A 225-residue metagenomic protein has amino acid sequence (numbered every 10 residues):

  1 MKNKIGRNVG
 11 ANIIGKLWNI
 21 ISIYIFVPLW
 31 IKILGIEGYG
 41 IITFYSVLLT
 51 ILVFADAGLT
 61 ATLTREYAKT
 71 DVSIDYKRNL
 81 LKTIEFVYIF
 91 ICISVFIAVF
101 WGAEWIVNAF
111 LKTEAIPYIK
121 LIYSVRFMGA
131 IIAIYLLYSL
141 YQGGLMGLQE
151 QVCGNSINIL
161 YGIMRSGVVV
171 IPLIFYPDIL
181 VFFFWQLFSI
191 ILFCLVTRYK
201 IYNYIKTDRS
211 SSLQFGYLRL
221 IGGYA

Functional and structural regions predicted by a protein language model:
M1-I5, L180-V181, T197-A225: Interhelical loop/hinge segments that connect adjacent transmembrane helices in multipass membrane
K4-R65, C92, F96-F100, I131 (+3 more regions): Signature of the first transmembrane helix
I5-G6, A133-L160, L180: Membrane-interface junctions at transmembrane-helix termini in multi-pass inner-membrane proteins
I20-L29, S156-D178, L192-R198: Alpha-helical transmembrane segments of multi-pass membrane transporters and transport-associated inner-membrane enzymes
F26, A57-V72, G147, I205-R209: Helix-loop junctions and terminal segments of transmembrane helices in multi-pass membrane transport/translocation
L63, W101, G143, G147 (+3 more regions): C-terminal transmembrane helix end/exit motif
F96-A115: Short membrane-interface helical motifs at transmembrane helix boundaries in multi-pass membrane transporters
A115-Y138, N155, L192, Y224: Alpha-helical transmembrane segments of multi-pass membrane proteins
